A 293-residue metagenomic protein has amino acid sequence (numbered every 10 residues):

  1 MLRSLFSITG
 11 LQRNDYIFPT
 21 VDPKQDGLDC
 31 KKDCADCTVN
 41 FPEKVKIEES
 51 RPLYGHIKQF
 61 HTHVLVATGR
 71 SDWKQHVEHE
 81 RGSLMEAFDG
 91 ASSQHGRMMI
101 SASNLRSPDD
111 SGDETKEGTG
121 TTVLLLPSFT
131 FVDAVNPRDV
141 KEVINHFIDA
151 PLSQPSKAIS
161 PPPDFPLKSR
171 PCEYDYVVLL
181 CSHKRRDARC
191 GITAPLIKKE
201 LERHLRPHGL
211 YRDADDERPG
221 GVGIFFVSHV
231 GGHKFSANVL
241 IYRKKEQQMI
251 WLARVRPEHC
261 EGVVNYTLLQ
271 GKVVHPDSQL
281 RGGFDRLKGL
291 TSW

Functional and structural regions predicted by a protein language model:
M1-W293: Histidine/cysteine-enriched polar flanking segments
